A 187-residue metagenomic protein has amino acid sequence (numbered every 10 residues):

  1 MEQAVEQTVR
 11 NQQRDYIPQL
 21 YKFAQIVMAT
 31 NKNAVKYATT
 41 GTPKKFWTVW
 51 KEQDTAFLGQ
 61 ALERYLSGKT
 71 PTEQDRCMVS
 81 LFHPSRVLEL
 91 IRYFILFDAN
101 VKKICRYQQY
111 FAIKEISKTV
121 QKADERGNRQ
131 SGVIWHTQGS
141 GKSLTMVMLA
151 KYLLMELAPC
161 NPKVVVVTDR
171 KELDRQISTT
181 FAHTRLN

Functional and structural regions predicted by a protein language model:
M1-T168, E172-N187: ATP-dependent helicase/translocase motor core
